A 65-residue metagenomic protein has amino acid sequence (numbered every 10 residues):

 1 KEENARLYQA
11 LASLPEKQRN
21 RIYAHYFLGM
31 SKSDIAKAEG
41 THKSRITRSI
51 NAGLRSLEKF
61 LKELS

Functional and structural regions predicted by a protein language model:
K1-Q9: Acidic, proline/glycine-rich intrinsically disordered inter-domain spacer in sigma factors
R21-I22: A short pre-motif secondary-structure segment
H25-F27: Short amphipathic helical patch at the helix-1/turn junction of helix-turn-helix
S33, K37-E63: DNA-recognition helix of helix-turn-helix
